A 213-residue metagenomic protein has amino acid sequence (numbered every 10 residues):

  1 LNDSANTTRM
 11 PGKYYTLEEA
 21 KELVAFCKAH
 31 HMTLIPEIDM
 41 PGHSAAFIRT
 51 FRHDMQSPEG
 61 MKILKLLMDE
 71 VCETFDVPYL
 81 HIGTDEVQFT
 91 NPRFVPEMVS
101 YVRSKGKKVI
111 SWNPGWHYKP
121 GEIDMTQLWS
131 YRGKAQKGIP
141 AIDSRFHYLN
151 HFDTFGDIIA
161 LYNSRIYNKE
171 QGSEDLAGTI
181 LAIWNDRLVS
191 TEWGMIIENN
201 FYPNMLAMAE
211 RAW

Functional and structural regions predicted by a protein language model:
L1, W116-G121: Beta-rich nucleic-acid/ligand-interaction surfaces
L1-K105: Substrate-binding cleft of carbohydrate-active enzyme catalytic domains
H31-I35, Y79-H81, K108-I110, I123-Q127 (+2 more regions): Structural preference for beta-strand elements that scaffold enzyme active sites
I38-S44, E86-Q88, G115-H117, S130-R132 (+2 more regions): Active-site-proximal loop/turn and secondary-structure-junction residues that shape catalytic pockets, frequently
H53, D69, F75-P78, G121-T126 (+1 more regions): Structural recognition of alpha->loop->beta junctions
D69-V71, G115, Y167-K169: Generic recognition of flexible, low-complexity loop/linker segments
K119-E122, W129-W213: Flexible, acidic glycine-rich loops studded with aromatic residues
